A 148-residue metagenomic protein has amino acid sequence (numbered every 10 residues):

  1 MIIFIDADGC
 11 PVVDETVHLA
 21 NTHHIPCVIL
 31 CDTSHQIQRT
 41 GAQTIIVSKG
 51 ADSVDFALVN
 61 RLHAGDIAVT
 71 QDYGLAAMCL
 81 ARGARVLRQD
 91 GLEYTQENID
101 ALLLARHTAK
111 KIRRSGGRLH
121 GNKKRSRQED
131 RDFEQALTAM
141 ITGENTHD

Functional and structural regions predicted by a protein language model:
I2-D148: Nuclease catalytic cores that cleave nucleic-acid phosphodiester bonds, predominantly acidic two-metal-ion
